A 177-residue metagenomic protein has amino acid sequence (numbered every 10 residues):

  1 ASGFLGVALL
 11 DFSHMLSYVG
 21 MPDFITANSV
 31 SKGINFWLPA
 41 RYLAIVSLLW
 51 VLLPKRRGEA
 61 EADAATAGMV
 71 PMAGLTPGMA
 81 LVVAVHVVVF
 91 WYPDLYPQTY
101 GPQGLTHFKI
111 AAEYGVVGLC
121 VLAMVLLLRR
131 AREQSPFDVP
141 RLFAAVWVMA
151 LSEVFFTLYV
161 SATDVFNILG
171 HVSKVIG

Functional and structural regions predicted by a protein language model:
A1-F4, T66-G78, E133-A145: Membrane-interfacial loop-to-transmembrane alpha-helix junctions, especially the N-terminal start
A1-R57, V165-G177: Individual alpha-helical transmembrane segments in multi-pass integral membrane proteins
F12-P22, L49-E59, F90, M124-A131 (+1 more regions): Transmembrane helix-loop junctions and nearby membrane-interface residues
R41-L48, G78-M79, V116-A123: Core segments of transmembrane alpha-helices that mediate helix-helix packing or line hydrophobic substrate/ligand
R56-V70: Membrane-interfacial, low-structure loops and terminal tails that flank and connect transmembrane helices in multi-pass
M79-H86: Active-site cradle of extracellular carbohydrate-active enzymes
V88-G177: Interfacial "cap-and-anchor" motif at the non-cytosolic start of specific transmembrane alpha-helices
